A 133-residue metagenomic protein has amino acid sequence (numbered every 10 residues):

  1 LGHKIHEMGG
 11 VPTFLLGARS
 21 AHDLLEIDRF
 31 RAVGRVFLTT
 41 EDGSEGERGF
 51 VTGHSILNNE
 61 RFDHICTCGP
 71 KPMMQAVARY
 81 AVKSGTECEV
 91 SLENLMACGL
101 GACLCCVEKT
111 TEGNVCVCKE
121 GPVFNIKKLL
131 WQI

Functional and structural regions predicted by a protein language model:
L1, K71-P72, E93-P122: Local cysteine-cluster metal-coordination motifs and their immediate loop/turn environment, predominantly Fe-S cluster
L1-E93: FNR/FR-type flavoprotein reductase catalytic core
L24-E26, D63, L100, V115-C118 (+1 more regions): Short linear functional motifs in flexible/disordered or boundary regions
R31, I56, V107, L129-Q132: Alpha-helix boundary/capping detector
E120-I133: Short microdomains enriched in Cys/His and/or Lys/Arg
